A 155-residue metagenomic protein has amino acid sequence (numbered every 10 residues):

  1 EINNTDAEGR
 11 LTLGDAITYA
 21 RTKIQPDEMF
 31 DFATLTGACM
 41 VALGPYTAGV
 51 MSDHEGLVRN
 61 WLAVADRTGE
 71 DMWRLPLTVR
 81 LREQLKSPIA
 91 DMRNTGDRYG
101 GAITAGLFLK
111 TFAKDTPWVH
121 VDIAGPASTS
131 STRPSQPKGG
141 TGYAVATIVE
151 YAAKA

Functional and structural regions predicted by a protein language model:
E1-A155: A generic structural signal for tightly packed, nonpolar segments enriched in small/aliphatic residues
